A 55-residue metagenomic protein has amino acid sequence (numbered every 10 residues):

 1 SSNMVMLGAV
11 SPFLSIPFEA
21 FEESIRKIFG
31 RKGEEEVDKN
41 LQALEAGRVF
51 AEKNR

Functional and structural regions predicted by a protein language model:
S1-M4, S11-R55: Aromatic-enriched
